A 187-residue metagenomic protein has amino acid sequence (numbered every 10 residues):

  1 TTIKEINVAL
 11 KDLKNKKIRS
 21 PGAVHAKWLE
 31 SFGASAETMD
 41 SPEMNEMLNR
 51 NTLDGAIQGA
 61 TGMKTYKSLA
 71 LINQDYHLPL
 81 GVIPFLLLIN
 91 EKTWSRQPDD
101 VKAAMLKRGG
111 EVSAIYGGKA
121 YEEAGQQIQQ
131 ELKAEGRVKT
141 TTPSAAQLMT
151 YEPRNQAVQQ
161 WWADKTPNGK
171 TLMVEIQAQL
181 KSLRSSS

Functional and structural regions predicted by a protein language model:
T1-S187: N-terminal secretory/targeting leader peptides
